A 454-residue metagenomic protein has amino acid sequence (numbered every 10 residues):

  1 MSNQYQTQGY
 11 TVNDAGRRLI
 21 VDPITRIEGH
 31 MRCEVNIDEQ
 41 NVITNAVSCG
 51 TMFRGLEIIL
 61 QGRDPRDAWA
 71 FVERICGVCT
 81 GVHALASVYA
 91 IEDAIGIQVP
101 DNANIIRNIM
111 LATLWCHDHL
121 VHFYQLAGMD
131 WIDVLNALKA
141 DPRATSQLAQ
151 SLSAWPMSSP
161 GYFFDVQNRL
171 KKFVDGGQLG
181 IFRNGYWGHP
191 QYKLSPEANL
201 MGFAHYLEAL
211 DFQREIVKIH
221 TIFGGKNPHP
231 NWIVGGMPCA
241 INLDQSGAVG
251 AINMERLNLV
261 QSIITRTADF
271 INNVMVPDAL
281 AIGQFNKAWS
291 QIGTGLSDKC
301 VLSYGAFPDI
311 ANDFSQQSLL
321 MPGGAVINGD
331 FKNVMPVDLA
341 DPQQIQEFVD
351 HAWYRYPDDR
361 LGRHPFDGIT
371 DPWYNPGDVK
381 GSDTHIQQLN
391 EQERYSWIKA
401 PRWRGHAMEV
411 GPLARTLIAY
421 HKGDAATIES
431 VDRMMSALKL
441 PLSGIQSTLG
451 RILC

Functional and structural regions predicted by a protein language model:
M1-C454: Active-site bordering "gate/hinge" segments that shape substrate access to catalytic or cofactor-binding pockets
